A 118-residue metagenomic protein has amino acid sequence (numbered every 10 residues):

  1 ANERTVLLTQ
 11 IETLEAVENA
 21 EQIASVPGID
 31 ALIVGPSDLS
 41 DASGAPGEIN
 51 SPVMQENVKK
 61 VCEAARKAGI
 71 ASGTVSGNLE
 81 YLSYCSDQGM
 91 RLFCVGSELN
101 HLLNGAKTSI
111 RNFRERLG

Functional and structural regions predicted by a protein language model:
A1-G118: Expand to "…catalyze enediolate/carbanion chemistry for C-C bond making/breaking, isomerization, decarboxylation
